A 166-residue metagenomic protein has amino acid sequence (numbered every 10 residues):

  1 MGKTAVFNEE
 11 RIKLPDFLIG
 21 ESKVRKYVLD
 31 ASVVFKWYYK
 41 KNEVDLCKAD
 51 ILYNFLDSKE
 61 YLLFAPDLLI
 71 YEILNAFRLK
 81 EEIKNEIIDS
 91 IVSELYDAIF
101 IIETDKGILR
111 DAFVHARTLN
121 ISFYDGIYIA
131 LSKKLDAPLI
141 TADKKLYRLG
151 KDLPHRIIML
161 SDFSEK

Functional and structural regions predicted by a protein language model:
M1-A65, K80-I87, K166: Short, well-structured N-terminal submotif of metal-dependent ribonuclease cores
G2-K26, F55, I102, I129-K166: Acidic, PIN/NYN-like endoribonuclease modules and their adjacent C-terminal/linker elements
L29, F64-A65, E103, F123-G126 (+1 more regions): Short beta-strand scaffold positions
V33-V34, L69, I108, Y128 (+1 more regions): Alpha-helix capping/helix-boundary segments
D67-L69, S90-T118: Acidic catalytic patch
Y71, I108-L109, D162-K166: A short acidic, often aromatic-flanked loop/helix-cap motif at beta-alpha or helix-coil junctions that lines enzyme
E72, D111, R148-L149: Phosphate- and divalent-cation-binding pockets in alpha/beta enzyme and binding domains that engage nucleotide-derived
